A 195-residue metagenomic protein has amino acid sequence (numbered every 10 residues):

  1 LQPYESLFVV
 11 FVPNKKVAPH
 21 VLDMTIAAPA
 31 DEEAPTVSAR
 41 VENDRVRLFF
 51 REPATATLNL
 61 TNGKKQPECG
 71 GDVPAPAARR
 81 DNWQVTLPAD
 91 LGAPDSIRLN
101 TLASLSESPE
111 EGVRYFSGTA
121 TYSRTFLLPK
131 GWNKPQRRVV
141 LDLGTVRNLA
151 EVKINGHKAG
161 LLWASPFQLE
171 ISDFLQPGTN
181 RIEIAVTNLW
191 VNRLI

Functional and structural regions predicted by a protein language model:
L1-T119, L127-P135, I171: Carbohydrate-binding surfaces of carbohydrate-active enzymes
T61-N62, K153-G160: Short strand-turn-strand beta-turns centered on an Asx-Gly dipeptide
T101-S108, G112, T145, Q176 (+1 more regions): Beta-strand/loop-rich accessory regions of lumenal/periplasmic or secreted enzymes, predominantly carbohydrate-active
Y122, L127-G131, L169-R181, A185-W190: Short, surface-exposed tryptophan/glycine-enriched loops that mediate extracellular molecular recognition
F126, W132-N155, I182-V186: Aromatic-lined ligand-binding clefts that engage carbohydrates, nucleic acids, or primary amines
L162-L169: Short, solvent-exposed loop/turn segments in extracellular or other extracytoplasmic domains
R193-I195: Beta-sandwich strand segments
